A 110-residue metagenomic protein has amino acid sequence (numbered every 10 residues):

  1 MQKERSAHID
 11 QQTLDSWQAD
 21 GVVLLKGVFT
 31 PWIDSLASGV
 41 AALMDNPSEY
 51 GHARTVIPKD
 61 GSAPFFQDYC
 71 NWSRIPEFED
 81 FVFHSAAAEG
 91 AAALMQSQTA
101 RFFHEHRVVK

Functional and structural regions predicted by a protein language model:
M1-A19, L25-K110: Non-heme Fe(II)-dependent double-stranded beta-helix
